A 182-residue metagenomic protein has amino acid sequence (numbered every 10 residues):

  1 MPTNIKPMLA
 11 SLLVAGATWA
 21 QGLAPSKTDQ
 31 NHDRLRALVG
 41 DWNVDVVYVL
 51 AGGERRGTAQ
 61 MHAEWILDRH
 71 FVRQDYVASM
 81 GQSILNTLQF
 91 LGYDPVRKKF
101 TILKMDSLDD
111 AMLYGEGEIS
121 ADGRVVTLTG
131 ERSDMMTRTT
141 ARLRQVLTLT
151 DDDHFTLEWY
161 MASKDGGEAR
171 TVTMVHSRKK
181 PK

Functional and structural regions predicted by a protein language model:
M1-L9: Bacterial N-terminal signal peptides that target proteins for export
A10-T18: Hydrophobic helical h-region of N-terminal Sec-dependent signal peptides in bacterial secretory/periplasmic proteins
Q21-K182: Hydrophobic small-molecule pocket/channel-lining residues, especially in calycin-type beta-barrels
